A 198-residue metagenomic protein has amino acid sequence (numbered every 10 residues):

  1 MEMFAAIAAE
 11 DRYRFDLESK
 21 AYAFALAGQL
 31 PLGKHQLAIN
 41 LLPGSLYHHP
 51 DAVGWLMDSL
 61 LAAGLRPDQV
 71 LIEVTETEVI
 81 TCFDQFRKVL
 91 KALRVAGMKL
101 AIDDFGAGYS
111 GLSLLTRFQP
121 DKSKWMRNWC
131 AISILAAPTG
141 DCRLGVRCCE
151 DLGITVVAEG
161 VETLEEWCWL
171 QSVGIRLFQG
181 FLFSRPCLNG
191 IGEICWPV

Functional and structural regions predicted by a protein language model:
M1-F4: A short, well-structured catalytic beta-strand-centered motif of the EAL phosphodiesterase domain for c-di-GMP
A6-R12, A52-V53, I191-V198: C-di-GMP signaling machinery
Y13-Q85: Catalytic core of bacterial c-di-GMP phosphodiesterases, primarily the EAL and HD-GYP domains, capturing alpha-helical
S19, A23, I39, I72 (+4 more regions): Conserved, mostly hydrophobic/aromatic
L32-L37, L65-V70, A96-K99, D121 (+2 more regions): Short, well-ordered coil/turn segments that N-cap beta-strands
G54-D58, Q85-V95, S113, G140-R147 (+1 more regions): Alpha-helical scaffolding segments of alpha/beta enzyme cores, especially the outer helices of TIM-barrel or partial
T75-I80, Y109-V198: EAL-family c-di-GMP phosphodiesterase catalytic domain
V89-I102, C149-A158: Short beta-strand/loop segments at the ligand-binding rim of alpha/beta enzyme cores
